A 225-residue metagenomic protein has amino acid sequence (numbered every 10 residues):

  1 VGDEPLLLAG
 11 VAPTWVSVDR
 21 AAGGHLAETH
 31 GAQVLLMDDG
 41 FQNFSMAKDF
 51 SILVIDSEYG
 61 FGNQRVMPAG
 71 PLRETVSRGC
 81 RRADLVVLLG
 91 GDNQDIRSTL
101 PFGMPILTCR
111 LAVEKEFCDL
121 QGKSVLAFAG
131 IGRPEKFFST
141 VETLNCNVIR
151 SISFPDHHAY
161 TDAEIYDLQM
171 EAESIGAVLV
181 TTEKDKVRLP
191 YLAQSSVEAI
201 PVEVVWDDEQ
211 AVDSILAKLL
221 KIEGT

Functional and structural regions predicted by a protein language model:
V1-G103: Phosphate/Mg2+-binding loops and adjacent switch elements in nucleotide/diphosphate-handling enzyme cores
P5-L8, T143-C146, L192: C-terminal helical cap/extension that packs against the catalytic core of soluble nucleotide-cofactor enzymes
G31, P134, L144, E209-Q210: Short, flexible loop motifs at catalytic/binding sites
Q42-F44, K186-L189: Short, active-site-adjacent cap segments at secondary-structure transitions
I55, C109, I152, I200-V202: Hydrophobic residues at beta-strand termini and immediately following loops that shape nucleotide-binding pockets
G60-V180: C-terminal accessory "lid"/substrate-recognition subdomains
F117, K136, Y160-D162, V187-L192 (+1 more regions): Short active-site-adjacent structural elements
P155-D156, S196-G224: Short, flexible loop segments at boundaries between secondary-structure elements
